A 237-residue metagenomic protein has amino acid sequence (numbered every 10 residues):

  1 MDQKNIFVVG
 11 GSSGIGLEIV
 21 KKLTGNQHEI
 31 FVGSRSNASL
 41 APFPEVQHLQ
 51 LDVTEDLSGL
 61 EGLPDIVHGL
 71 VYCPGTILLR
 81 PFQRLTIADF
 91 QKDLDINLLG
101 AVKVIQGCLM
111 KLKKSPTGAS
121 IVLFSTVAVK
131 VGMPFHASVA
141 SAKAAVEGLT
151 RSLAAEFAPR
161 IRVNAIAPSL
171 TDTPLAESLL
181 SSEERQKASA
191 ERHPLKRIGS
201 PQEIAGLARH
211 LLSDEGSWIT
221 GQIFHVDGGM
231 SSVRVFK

Functional and structural regions predicted by a protein language model:
S12, V20: N-terminal Rossmann NAD(P)H-binding glycine-rich loop of SDR-like oxidoreductase domains
P81-F82, T86-L94, S189: Substrate-binding pocket helix/loop in short-chain dehydrogenase/reductase
L85, G132-A140, S152, K237: Active-site loop-to-helix junction immediately N-terminal to the catalytic Tyr of the SDR YXXXK motif in Rossmann-fold
I105, A142, T150: Active-site helix of classical SDR
M110, A154-P159, S217: Alpha-helical segment proximal to the catalytic Tyr-Lys
T126: Residue(s) in the substrate-gating loop at a strand-loop-helix junction that position the organic substrate next
R209, T220-K237: Short C-terminal tail/terminal secondary-structure segment of NAD(P)H-dependent dehydrogenase/reductase domains
